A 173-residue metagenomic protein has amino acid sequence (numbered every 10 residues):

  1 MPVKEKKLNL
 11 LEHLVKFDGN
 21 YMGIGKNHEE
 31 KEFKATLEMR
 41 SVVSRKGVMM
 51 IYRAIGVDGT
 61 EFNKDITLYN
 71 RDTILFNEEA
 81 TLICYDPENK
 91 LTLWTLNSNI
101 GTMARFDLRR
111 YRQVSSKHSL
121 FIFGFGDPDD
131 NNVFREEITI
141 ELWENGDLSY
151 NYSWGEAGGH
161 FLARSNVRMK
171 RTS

Functional and structural regions predicted by a protein language model:
M1-S173: Hydrophobic small-molecule pocket/channel-lining residues, especially in calycin-type beta-barrels
